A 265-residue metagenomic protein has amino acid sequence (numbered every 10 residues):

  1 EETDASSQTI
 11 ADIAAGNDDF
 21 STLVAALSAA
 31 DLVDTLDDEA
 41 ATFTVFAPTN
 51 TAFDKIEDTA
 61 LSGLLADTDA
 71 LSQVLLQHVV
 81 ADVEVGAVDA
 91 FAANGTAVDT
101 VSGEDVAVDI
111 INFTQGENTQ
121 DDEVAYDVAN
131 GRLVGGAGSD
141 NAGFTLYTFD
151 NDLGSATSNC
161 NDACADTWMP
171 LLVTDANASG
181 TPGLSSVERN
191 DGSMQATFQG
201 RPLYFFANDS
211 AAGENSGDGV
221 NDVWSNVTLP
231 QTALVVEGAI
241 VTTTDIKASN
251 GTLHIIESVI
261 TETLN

Functional and structural regions predicted by a protein language model:
E1-L203, G213, T228-N265: Mature, structured domains of secreted/extracytosolic soluble proteins
R201, F205-S225: Extracellular/periplasmic metallocenter environments
